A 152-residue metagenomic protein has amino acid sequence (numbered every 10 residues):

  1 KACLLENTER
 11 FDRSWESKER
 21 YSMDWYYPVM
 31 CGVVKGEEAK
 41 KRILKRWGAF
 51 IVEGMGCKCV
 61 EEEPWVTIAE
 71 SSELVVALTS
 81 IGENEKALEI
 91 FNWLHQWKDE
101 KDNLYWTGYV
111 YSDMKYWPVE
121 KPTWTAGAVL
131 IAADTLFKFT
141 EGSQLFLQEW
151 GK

Functional and structural regions predicted by a protein language model:
K1-V66, E89, H95-K152: Extended glycan-interaction surfaces of carbohydrate-active proteins
